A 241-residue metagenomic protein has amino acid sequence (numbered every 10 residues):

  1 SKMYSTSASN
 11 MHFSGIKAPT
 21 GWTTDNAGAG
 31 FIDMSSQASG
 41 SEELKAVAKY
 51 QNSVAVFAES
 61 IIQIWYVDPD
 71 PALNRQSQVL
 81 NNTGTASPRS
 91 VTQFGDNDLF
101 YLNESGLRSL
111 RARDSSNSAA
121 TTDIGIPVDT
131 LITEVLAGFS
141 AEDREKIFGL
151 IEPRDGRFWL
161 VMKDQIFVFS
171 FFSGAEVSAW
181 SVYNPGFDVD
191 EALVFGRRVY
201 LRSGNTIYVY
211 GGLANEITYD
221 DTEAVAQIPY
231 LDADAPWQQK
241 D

Functional and structural regions predicted by a protein language model:
S1-E59, Q63-I64, D143-F171, N205-I207 (+1 more regions): N-terminal beta-propeller domains
T20, P69-A72, D114-N117: Short secondary-structure boundary/capping segments
D25-G28, S35, E43, Q51 (+4 more regions): Generic alpha-helix detector with strongest preference for long hydrophobic helices that associate with membranes
V54-L80: Surface-exposed extracellular loop regions of Gram-negative outer-membrane beta-barrel proteins
S77, N82-D98, E104-D241: Beta-sheet repeat architectures centered on beta-propellers
